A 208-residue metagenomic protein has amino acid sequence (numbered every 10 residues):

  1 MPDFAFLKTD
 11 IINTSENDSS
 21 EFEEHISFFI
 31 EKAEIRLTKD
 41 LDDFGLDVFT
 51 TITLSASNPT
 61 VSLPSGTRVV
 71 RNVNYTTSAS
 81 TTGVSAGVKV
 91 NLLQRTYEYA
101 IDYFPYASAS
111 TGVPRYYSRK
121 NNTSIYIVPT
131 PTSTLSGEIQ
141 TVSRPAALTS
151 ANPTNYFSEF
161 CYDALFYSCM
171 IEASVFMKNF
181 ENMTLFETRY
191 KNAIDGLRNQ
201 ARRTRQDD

Functional and structural regions predicted by a protein language model:
M1-D208: Glycine-enriched, solvent-exposed interface loops adjoining structured elements
